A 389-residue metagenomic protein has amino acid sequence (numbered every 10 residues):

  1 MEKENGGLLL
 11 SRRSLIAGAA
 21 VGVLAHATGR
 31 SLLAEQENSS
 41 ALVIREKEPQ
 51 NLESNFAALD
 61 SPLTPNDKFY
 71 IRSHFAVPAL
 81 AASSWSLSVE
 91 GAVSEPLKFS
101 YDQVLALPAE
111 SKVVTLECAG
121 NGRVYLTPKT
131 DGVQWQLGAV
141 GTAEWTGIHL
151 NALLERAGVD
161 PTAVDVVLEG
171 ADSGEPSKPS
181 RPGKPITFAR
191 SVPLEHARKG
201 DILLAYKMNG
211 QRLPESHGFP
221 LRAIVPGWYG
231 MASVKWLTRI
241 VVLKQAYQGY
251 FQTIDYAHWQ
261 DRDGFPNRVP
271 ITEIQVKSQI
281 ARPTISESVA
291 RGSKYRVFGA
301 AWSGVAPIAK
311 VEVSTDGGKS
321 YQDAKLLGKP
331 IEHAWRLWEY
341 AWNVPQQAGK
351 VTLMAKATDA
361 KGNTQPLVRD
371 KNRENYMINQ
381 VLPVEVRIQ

Functional and structural regions predicted by a protein language model:
M1-L10, V21: N-terminal secretory signal peptides
G7-L8, A25, S40: Coiled-coil-like amphipathic alpha-helices with heptad-repeat character
A19-V23, Q36-S39: Intrinsically disordered, low-structural-confidence terminal and linker regions
G22, G29-R30: Short, polar/charged, Gly/Pro-enriched helix-capping and turn/loop motifs at alpha-helix termini and inter-helix linkers
L24-A25, V159: A generic secondary-structure boundary signal that marks alpha-helix termini
E35-Q389: Structured, non-membrane catalytic/scaffold regions adjacent to prosthetic-group chemistry
